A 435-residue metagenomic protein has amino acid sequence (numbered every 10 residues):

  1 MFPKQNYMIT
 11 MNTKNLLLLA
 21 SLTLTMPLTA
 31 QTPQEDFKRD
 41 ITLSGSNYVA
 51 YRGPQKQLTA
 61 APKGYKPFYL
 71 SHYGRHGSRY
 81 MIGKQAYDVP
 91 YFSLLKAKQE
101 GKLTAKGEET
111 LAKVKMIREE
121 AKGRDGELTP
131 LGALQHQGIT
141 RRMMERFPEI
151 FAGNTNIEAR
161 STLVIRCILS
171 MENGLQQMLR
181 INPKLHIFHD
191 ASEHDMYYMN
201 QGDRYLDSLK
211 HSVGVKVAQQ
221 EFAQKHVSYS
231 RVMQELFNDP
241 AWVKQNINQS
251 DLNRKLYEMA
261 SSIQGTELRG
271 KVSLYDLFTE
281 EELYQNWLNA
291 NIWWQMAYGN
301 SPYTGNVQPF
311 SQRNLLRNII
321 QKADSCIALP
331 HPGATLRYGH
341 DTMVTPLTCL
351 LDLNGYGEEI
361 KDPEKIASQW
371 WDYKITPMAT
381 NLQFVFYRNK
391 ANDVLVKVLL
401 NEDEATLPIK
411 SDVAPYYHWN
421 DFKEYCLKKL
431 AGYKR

Functional and structural regions predicted by a protein language model:
M1-P33: Bacterial Sec-dependent N-terminal signal peptides
Q31-E158, T162-T335, G339-R435: Signature for phosphate-centric chemistry
